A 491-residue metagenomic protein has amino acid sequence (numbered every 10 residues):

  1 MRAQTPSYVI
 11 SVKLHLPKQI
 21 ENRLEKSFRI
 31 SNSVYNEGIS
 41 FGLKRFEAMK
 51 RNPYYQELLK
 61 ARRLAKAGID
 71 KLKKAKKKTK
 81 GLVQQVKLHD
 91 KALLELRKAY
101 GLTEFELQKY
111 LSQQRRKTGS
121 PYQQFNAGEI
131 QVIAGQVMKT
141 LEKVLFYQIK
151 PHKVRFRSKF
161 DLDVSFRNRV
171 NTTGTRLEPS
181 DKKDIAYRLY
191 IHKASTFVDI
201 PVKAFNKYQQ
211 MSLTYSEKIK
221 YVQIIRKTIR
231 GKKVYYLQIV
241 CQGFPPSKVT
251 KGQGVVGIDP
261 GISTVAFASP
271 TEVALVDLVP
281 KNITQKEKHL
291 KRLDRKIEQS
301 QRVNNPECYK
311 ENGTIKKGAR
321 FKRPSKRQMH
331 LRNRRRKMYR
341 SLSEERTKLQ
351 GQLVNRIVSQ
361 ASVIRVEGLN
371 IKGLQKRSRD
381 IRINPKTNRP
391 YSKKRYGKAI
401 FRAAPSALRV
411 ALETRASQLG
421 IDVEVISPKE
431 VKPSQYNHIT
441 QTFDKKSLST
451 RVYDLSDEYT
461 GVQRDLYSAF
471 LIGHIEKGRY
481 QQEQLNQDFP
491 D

Functional and structural regions predicted by a protein language model:
R2-N126, N305, R323, F489-P490: Long, compositionally biased intrinsically disordered regions
A3, K233-D491: Positively charged, helix-rich recognition surfaces that bind polyanionic ligands
Y8-L14, T196-V202, A274-D277: Generic detection of short hydrophobic beta-strand segments and adjacent strand-loop junctions
S11-K13, Q136, Y236-Q238: Beta-strand secondary-structure signal
R23, S27-I30, E129-I133, L349 (+2 more regions): Short amphipathic alpha-helical segments
G38, V132-L145, L466-E476: Stable alpha-helical structural segments in soluble proteins, enriched in small hydrophobic residues
I39-F46, L141-H152, G368, G420-V423: Long, hydrophobic, amphipathic alpha-helical segments used as structural scaffolds
R63-R230, P385-K386, K398, R402 (+1 more regions): Acidic carboxylate diad motif detector
